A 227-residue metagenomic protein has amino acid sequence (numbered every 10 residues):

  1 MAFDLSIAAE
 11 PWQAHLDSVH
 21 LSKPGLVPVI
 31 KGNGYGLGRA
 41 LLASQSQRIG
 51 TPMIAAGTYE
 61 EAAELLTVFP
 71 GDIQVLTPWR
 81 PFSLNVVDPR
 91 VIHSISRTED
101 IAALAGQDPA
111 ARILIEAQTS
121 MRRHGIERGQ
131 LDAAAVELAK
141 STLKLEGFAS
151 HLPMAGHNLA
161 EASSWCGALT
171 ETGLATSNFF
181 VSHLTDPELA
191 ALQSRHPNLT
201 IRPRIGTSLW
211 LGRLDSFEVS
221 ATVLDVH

Functional and structural regions predicted by a protein language model:
A2-I7, P11-A14, P24-E171: Active-site-proximal beta-alpha core segment in soluble small-molecule metabolic enzymes
A8, W12-V19, I205-S208, H227: C-terminal active-site rim and adjoining tail of enzyme catalytic domains
D17, T67, K140, P187-R195: Polar/charged alpha-helical tracts
M154-H227: Anionic-ligand-binding alpha/beta catalytic cores of soluble enzymes and soluble regulatory domains that recognize
